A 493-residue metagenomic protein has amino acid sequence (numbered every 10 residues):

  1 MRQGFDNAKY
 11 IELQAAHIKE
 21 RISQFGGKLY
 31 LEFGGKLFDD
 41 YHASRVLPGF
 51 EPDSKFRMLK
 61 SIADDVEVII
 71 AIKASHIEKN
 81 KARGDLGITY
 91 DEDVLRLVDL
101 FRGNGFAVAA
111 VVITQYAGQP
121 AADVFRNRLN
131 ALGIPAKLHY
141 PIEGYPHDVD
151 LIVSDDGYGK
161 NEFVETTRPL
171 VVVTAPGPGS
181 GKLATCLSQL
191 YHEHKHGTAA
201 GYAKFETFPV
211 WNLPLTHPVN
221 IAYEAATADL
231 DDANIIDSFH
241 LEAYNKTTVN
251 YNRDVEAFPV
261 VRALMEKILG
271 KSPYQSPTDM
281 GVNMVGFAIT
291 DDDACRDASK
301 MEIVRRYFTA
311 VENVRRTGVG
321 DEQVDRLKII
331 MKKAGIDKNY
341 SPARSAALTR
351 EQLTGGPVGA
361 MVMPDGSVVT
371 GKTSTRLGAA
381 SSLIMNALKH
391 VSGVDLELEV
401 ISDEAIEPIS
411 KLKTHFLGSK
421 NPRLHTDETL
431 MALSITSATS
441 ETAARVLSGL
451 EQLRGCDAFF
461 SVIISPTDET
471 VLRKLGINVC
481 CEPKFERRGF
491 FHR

Functional and structural regions predicted by a protein language model:
M1-V173, Q189-E351, G355-G356, M363-D365 (+2 more regions): Flexible phosphate-sensing "switch/lid" loops adjacent to ATP/NTP-binding sites across phosphate-transfer
G177-P178: The conserved Walker
K182, V358-A360: Transmembrane alpha-helical segments and their cytosolic interface motifs in multi-pass membrane proteins
T185: Hydrophobic positions on the alpha1 helix immediately C-terminal to the Walker A/P-loop
G201, T373-T375: Residue-level structural signal for beta-strand termini and adjacent loop
R376-S392: A short, polar/charged loop-to-alpha-helix boundary motif
H390-P422: Short HxH-centered metal-ligating active-site micro-motif
